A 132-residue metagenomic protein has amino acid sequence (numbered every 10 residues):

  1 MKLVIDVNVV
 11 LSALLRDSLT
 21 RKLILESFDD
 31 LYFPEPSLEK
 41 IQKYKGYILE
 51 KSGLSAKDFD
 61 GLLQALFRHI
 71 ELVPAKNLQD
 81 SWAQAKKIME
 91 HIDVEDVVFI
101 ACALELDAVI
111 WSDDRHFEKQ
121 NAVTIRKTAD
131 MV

Functional and structural regions predicted by a protein language model:
M1-E35: Short, well-structured N-terminal submotif of metal-dependent ribonuclease cores
V9-L11, K43, V98-F99: Hydrophobic side chains within alpha-helical segments
L11, E39, E118: Nucleotide phosphate-binding site architecture
E26-F28, E35-Q84: PIN-domain endoribonuclease scaffold, especially VapC-family toxins
F33-P34, I100, L104-V132: Acidic, PIN/NYN-like endoribonuclease modules and their adjacent C-terminal/linker elements
E71-V109, R115: Active-site neighborhoods of divalent-metal-dependent phosphate/nucleic-acid chemistry enzymes
